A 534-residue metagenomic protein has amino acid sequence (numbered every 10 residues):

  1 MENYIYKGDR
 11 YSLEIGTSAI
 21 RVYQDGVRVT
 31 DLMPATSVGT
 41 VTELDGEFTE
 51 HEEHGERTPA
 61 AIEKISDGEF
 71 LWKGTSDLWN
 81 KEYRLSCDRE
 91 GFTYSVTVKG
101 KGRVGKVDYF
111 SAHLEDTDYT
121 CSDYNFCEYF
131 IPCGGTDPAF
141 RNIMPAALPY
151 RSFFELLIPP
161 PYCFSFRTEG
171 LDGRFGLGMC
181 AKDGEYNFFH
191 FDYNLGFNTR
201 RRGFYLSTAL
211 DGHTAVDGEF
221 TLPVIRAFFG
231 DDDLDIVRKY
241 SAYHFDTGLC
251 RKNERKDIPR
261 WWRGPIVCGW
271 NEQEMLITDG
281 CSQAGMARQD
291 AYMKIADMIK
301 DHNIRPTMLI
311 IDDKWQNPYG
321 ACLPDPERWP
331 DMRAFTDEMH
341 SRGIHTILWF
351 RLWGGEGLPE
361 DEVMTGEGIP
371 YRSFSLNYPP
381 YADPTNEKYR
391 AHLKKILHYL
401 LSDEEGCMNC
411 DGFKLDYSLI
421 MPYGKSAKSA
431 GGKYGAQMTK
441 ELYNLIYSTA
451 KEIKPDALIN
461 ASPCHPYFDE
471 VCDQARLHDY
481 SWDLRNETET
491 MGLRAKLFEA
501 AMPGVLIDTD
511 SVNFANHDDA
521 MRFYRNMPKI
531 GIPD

Functional and structural regions predicted by a protein language model:
N3-T307, E338, H345, G412: Carbohydrate-recognition beta-sandwich/jelly-roll modules in extracellular/periplasmic carbohydrate-active proteins
R263-V267, T307-I311, T346-F350, F413-L415 (+2 more regions): Hydrophobic faces of well-ordered beta-strands that scaffold small-molecule active sites in alpha/beta enzyme cores
I266-Q289, W315-P330, S375-K394, Y423-T439 (+1 more regions): The substrate-binding groove and active-site-proximal loops of carbohydrate-active enzymes, especially glycoside
V267-E272, K314, R351-G355, S418-I420 (+1 more regions): Active-site beta-loop-alpha junctions enriched in small/polar residues
E274-G280, A284-Q289, R333, D337 (+3 more regions): Active-site-adjacent "subsite" loops/lids of carbohydrate-active enzymes
N303-W315, L393-S429: Active-site groove signature of glycoside hydrolases
I310-M364, I446-E452: Acidic/aromatic-lined carbohydrate-recognition and catalytic surfaces of CAZymes acting on diverse glycans
E356-A391, K440-D534: Glycan-recognition surfaces
